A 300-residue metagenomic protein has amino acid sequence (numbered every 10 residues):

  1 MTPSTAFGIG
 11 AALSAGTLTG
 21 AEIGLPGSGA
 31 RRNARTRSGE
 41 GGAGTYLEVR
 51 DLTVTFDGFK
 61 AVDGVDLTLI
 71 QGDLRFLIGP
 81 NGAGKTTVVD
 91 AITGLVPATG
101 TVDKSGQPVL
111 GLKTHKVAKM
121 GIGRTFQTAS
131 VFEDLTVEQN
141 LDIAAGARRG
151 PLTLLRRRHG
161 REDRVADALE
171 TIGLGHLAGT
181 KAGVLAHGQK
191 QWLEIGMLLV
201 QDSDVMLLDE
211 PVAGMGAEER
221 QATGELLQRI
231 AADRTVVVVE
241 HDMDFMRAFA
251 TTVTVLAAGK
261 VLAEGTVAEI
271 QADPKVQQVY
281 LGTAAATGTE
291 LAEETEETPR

Functional and structural regions predicted by a protein language model:
T2-R300: Glycine-rich phosphate-binding loops of nucleotide-dependent enzymes
